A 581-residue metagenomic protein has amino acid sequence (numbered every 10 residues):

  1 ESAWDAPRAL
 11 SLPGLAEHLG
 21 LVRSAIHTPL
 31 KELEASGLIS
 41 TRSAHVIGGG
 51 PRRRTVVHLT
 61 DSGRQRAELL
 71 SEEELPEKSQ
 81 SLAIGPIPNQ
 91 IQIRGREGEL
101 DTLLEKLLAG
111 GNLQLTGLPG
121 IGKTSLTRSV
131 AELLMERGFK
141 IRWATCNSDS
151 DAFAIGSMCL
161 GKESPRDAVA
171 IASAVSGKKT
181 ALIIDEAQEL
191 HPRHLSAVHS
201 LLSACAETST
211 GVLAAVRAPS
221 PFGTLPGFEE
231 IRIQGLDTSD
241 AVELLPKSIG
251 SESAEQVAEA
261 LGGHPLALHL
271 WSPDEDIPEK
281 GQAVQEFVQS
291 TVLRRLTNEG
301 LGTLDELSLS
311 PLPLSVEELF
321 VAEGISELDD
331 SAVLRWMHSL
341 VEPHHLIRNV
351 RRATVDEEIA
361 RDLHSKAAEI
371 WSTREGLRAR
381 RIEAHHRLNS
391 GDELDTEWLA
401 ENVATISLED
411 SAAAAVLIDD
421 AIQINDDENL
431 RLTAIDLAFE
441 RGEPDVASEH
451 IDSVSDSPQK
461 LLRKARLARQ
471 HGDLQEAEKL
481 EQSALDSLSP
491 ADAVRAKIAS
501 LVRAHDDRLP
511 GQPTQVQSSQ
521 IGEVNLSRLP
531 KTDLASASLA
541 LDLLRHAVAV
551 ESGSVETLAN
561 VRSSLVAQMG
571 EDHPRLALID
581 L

Functional and structural regions predicted by a protein language model:
V56-D61, A67, L126, V284-Q285 (+3 more regions): Short capping/hinge segments at domain boundaries that bridge a core fold to an adjacent linker or tail
L75-L103: Conserved adenine-nucleotide phosphate-binding loops and their immediately adjacent elements
R96-E99, S125, S196-Q256, A260-L270: Alpha-helical sensor/transducer elements of the RecA-like P-loop NTPase core
T116-I141, A218-P219, E323-S326: P-loop NTPase Walker A phosphate-binding motif
R128, M135-K179: Conserved phosphate-binding/catalytic loops and adjacent sensor/switch elements of nucleotide-binding enzymes, spanning
A174-L195: Conserved P-loop NTPase "ATPase switch" module shared by AAA+ and STAND
K247-S290, N298-G302, L309-L312, V321 (+1 more regions): Amphipathic alpha-helical "lid/sensor" segments that cap RecA-like P-loop NTPase cores
R361-S457: Extended alpha-helical scaffolding segments used for macromolecular assembly and cargo binding
